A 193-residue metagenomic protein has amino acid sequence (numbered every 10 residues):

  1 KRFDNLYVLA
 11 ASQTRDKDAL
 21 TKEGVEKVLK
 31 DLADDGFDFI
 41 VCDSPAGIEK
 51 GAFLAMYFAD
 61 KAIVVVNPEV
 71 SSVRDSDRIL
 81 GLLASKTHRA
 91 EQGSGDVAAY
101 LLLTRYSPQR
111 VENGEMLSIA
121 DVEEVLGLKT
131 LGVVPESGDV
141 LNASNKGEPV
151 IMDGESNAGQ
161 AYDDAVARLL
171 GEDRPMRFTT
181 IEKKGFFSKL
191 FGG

Functional and structural regions predicted by a protein language model:
K1-D34, S144-K146, I151: P-loop/Walker-type NTP enzyme "switch/lid" segment
K1-F3, K50, P135-L141: Mobile beta-alpha loop/short-helix "lid" or hinge segments that flank ligand
T21, V25, S72, A158: Short, conserved glycine- and acidic-residue-centered signature motifs in active-site or ligand-binding loops
K27, D34-D35, P45-L131, N142: Conserved catalytic-core segment of NTP-binding enzymes
I40-V41: Walker B beta-strand of ABC/ABC-like P-loop ATPase nucleotide-binding domains, specifically the conserved hydrophobic
A90-G193: C-terminal lobe/tail of nucleotide-utilizing enzymes
